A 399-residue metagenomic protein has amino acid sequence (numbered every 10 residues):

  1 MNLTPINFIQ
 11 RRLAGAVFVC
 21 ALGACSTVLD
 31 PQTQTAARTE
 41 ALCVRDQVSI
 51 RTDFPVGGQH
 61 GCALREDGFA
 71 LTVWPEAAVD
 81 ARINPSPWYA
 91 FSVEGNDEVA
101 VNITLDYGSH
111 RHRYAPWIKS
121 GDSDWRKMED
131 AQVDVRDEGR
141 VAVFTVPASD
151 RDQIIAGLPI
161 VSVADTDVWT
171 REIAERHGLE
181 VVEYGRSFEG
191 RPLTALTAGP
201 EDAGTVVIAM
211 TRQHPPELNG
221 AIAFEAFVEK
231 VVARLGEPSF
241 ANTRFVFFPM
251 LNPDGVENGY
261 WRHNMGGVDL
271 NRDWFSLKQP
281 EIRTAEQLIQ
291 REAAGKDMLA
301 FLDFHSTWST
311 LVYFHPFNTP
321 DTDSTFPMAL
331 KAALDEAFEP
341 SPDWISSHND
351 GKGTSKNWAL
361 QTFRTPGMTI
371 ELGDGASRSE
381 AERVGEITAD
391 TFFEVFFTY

Functional and structural regions predicted by a protein language model:
L3-A14: Bacterial N-terminal signal peptides that target proteins for export
A14-A24: Bacterial N-terminal signal peptides
S26-S149, Q153: Extreme N-terminal flexible tails
K127-V135, H177-Y184, F338-N349: Short secondary-structure junctions
R136-H177: Extended acidic/polar, glycine-enriched regions that form or flank non-catalytic beta-rich accessory modules
E180-A198, D202-W344, L360, G367-D374: Active-site/substrate-binding loop(s) of hydrolase catalytic cores
S347-P366: Short glycine-rich, acidic/polar surface loops and turns
A376-Y399: His/Asp/Glu-rich mid-to-C-terminal helical/loop segments that flank catalytic regions of hydrolases
